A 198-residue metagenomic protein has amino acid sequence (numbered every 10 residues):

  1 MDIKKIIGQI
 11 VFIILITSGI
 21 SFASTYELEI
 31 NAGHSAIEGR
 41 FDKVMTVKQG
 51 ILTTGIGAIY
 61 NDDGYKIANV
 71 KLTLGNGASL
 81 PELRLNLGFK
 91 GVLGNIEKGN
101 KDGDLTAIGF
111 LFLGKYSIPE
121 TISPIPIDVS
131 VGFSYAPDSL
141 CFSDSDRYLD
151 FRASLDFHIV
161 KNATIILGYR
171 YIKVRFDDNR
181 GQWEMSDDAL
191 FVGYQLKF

Functional and structural regions predicted by a protein language model:
M1-T25: Cleavable N-terminal export/targeting peptides
D2-I3, I7, L74, I96 (+1 more regions): Generic N-terminal leader/processing signal
G19, G39, G57, A68 (+5 more regions): Small side chains
S21-L72: Short glycine/proline- and aromatic-enriched beta-strand/turn motifs that initiate or cap beta-hairpins
E27-I30, D42-T46, T73-P81, L85-N100: Outer-membrane beta-barrel proteins and related beta-barrel translocases across Gram-negative bacteria
I51-T53, Y65-N69, E82-N86, L105-G109 (+1 more regions): Short connector loops at helix/strand junctions that flank enzyme active sites, especially segments positioning acidic
A78-E82, G91-F198: Outer-membrane beta-barrel transmembrane domain signature
